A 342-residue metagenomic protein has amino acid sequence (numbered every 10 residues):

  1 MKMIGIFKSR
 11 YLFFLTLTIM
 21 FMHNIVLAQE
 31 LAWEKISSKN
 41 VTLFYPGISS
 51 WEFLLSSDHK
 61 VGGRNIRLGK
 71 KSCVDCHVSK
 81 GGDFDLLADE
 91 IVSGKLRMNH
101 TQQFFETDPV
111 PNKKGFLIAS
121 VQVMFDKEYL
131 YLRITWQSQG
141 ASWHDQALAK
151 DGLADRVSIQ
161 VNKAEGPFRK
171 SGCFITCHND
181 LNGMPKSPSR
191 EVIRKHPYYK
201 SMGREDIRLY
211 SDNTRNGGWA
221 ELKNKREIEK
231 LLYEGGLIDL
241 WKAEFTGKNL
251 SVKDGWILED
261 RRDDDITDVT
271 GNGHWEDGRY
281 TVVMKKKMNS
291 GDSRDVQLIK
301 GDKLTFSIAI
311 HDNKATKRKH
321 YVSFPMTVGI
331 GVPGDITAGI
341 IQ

Functional and structural regions predicted by a protein language model:
K2-F13: Bacterial N-terminal signal peptides that target proteins for export
F13-H23: Bacterial N-terminal signal peptides
N24-A28: Sec/Tat signal peptide C-region and signal peptidase I cleavage site
Q29-G63, K70-K71, V78, G82-L86 (+4 more regions): Acidic/polar low-complexity flexible segments
D83-Q103: Short cysteine/histidine-rich metal-coordination sites, predominantly Zn2+-binding motifs
A119-Q122, V269-H274: Beta-strand-rich interaction surfaces with strong enrichment in secreted/lumenal proteins
Y129-W136, Y280-K286: Short, well-ordered beta-strand segments enriched in hydrophobic/aromatic residues
G271-G278, D295-I299: Exposed beta-sheet edge/beta-hairpin loop segments within beta-rich domains
